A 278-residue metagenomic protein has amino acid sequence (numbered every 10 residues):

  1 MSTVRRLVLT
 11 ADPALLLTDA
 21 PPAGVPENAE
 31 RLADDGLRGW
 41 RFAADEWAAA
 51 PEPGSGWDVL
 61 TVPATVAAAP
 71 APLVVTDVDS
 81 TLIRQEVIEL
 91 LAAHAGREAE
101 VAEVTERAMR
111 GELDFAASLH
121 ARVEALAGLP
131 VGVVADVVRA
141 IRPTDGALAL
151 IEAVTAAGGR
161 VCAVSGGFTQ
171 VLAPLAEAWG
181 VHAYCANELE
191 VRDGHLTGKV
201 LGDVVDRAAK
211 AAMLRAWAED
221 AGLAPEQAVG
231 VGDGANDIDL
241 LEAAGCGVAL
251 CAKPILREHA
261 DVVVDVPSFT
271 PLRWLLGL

Functional and structural regions predicted by a protein language model:
M1-T76: Non-catalytic pre-domain segments flanking phosphatase-related domains
T65-A116: Active-site neighborhood of HAD-like aspartate-dependent phosphohydrolases
D79, G96-R97, G128, L189-V191: Short connector loops/turns at beta-strand edges and beta->alpha or beta->beta junctions
I88, V101, L119, A211 (+1 more regions): A general structural signal for well-ordered alpha-helical segments in protein cores
A121-A125: Long, charge-rich alpha-helical interaction segments
V131-G132: A short, surface-exposed helix-loop junction/capping segment
D136-L278: C-terminal cap/substrate-recognition subdomain and adjoining C-terminal extension of metal-dependent phosphatase-like
